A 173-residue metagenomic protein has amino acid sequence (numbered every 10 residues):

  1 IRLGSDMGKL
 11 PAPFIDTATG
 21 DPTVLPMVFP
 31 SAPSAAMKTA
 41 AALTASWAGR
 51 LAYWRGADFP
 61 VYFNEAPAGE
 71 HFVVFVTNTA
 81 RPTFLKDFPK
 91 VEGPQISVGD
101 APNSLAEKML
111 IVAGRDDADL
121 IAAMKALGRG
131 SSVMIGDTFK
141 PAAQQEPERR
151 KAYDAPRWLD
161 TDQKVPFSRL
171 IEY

Functional and structural regions predicted by a protein language model:
I1-Y173: Solvent-exposed alpha-helical segments and adjacent loops that form catalytic or protein-interaction surfaces
